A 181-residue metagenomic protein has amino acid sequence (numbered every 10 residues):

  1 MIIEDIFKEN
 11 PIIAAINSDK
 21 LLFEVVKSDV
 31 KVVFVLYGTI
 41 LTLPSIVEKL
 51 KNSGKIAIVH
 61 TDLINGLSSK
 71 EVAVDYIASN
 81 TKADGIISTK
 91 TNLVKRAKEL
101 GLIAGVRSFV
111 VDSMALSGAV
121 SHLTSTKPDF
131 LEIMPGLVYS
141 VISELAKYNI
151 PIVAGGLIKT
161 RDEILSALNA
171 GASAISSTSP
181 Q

Functional and structural regions predicted by a protein language model:
M1-T61, N65-L67, K82-D84: Conserved N-terminal beta1-alpha1 strand-loop-helix module at the mouth
I3-F7, V26-K27, A78-S79, L123-S125 (+2 more regions): Solvent-exposed alpha-helices and their adjacent loops that cap or buttress functional pockets in soluble metabolic
I12, V30-V33, G101-A104, I150-I152 (+1 more regions): Active-site regions of enzymes building and remodeling cell-envelope glycoconjugates
V33-T39, M134-V141, G156-Q181: Glycine-rich phosphate-binding active-site loops on the catalytic face of alpha/beta enzymes
S45, L50-S140, K147-E163: Conserved anion-binding
